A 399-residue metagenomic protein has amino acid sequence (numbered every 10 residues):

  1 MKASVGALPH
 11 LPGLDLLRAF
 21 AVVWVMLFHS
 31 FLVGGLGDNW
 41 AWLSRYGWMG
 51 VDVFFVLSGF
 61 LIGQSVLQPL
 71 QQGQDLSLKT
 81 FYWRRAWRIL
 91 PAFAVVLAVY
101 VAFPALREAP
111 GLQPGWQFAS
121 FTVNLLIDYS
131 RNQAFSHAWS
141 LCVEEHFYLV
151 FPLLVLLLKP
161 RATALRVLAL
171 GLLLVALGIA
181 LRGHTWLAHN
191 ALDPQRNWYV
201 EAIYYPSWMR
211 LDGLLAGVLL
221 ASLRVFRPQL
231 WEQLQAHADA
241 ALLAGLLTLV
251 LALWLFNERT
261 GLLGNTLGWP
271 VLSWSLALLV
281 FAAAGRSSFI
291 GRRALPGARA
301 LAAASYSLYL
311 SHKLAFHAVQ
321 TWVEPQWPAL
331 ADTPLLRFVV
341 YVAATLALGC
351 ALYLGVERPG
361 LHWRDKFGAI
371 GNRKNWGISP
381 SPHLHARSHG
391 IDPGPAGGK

Functional and structural regions predicted by a protein language model:
M1-G13, F20-V23, L27-W48, G63-T80 (+5 more regions): Alpha-helical transmembrane segments in multi-pass integral membrane proteins
K79, W83-V96, V155: Alpha-helical transmembrane segments of multi-pass membrane proteins
I89-L106, L172-L177, S305-H312: Hydrophobic alpha-helical membrane-insertion segments
G115-S130: Extracytosolic (periplasmic/ER-lumenal) interhelical loops and adjacent juxtamembrane/interface segments of multi-pass
R131-L153, L214: Function-critical hydrophobic alpha-helical transmembrane segments in multi-pass membrane proteins
L384-A386, G390: Short hydrophobic alpha-helical segments enriched in small aliphatic residues
I391-G398: Short, intrinsically disordered C-terminal tails of secreted or membrane-associated proteins
